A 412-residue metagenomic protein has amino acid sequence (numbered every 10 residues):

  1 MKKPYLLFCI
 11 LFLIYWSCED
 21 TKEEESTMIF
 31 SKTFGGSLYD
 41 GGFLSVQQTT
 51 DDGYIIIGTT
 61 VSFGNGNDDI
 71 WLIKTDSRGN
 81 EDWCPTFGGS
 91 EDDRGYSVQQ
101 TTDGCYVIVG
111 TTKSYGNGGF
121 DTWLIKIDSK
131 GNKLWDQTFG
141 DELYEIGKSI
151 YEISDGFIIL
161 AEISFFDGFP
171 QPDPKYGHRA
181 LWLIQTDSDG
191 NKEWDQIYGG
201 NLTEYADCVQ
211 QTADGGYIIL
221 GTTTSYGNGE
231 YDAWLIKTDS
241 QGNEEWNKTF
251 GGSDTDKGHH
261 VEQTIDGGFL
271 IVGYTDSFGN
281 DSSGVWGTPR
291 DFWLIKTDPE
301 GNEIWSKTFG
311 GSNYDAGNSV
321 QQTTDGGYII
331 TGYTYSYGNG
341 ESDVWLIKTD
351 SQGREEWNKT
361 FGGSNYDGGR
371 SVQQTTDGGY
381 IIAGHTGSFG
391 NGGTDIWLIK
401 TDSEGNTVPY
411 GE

Functional and structural regions predicted by a protein language model:
M1-T27: Bacterial Sec-dependent N-terminal signal peptides
C18-E412: A sequence-level/structural motif corresponding to short, flexible coil/turn segments enriched in small polar residues
